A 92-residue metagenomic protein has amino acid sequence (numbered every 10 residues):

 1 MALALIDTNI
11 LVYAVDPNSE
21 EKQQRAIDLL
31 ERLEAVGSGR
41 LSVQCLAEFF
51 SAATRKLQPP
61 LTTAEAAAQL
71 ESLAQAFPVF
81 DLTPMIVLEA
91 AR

Functional and structural regions predicted by a protein language model:
M1-L41, K56-E71: Short, well-structured N-terminal submotif of metal-dependent ribonuclease cores
S42-L46, I86: Short, conserved alpha-helical segments within structured domains
A52-A53: ABC-type ATPase nucleotide-binding domain
A74: Patatin-like phospholipase
F77-R92: Active-site neighborhoods of divalent-metal-dependent phosphate/nucleic-acid chemistry enzymes
